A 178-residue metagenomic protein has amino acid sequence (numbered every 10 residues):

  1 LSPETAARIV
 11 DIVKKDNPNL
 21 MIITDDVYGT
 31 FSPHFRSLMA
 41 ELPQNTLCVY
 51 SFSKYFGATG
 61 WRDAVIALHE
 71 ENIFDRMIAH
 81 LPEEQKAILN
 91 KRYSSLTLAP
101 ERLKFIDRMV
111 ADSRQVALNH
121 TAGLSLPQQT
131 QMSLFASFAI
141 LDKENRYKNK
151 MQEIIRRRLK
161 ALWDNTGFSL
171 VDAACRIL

Functional and structural regions predicted by a protein language model:
L1-L178: PLP-dependent class I/II
